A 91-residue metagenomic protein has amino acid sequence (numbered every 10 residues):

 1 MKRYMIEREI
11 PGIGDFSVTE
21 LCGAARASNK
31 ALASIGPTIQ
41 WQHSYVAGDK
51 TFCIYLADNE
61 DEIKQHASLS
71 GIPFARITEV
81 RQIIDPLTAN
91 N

Functional and structural regions predicted by a protein language model:
M1-A33, Q40, K50, D85-N91: Short S/T/G/P-rich N-terminal loop/turn motif that feeds into the first structured element of a domain
R8, Y55-L56: Residue-level recognition of conserved beta-strand positions in structured domain cores
P11, C53, A67: Short, flexible active-site loop motifs that bind/organize anionic cofactors or intermediates
P37-H43, R76: A short linear hydrophobic-aromatic micro-motif
W41-F52, I63: Amphipathic, hydrophobic secondary-structure cores in small proteins
L56-I83: An amphipathic, aromatic/His-enriched active-site/gating alpha helix that lines ligand/cofactor pockets
